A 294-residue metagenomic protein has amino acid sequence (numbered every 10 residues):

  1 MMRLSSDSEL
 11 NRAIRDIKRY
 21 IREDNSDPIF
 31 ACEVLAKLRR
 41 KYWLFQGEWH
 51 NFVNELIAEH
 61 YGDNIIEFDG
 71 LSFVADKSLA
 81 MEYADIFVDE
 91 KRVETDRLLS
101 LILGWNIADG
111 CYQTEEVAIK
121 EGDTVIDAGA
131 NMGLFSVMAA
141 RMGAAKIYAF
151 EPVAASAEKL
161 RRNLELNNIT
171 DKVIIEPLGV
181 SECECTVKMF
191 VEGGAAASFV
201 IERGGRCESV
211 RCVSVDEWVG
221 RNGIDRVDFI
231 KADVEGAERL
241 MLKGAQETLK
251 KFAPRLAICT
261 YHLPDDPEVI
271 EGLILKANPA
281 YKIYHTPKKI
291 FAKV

Functional and structural regions predicted by a protein language model:
M1-V294: Phosphate/nucleotide-binding beta-alpha loop and adjacent structural elements of enzyme active sites
